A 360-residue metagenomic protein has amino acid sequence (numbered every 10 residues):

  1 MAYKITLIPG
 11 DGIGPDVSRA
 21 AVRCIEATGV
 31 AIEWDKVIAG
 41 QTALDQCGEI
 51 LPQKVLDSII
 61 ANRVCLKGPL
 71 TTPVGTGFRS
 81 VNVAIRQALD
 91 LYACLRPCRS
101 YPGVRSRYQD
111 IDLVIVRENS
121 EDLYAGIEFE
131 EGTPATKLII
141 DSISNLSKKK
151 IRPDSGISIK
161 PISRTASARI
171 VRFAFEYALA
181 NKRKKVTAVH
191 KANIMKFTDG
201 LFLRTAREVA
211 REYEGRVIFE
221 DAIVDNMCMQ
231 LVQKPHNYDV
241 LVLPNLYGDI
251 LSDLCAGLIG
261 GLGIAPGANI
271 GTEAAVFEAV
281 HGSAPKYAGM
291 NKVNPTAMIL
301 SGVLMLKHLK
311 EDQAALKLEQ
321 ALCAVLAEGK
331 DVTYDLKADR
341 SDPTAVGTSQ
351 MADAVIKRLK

Functional and structural regions predicted by a protein language model:
M1-I5: Extreme N-terminal starter segment of soluble prokaryotic enzymes
T6-A27, L138, I143-V224: Glycine-rich phosphate/diphosphate-binding loop of Rossmann-like nucleotide-binding domains
D11-G14, R63, V116, A174 (+4 more regions): Buried hydrophobic positions in well-ordered alpha/beta secondary-structure cores of metabolic enzymes
A31-K54, L231: N-terminal beta-loop-helix "entrance" segment that forms/cooperates in small-molecule cofactor or anionic ligand
I32-E33, N181-H190, E214-A222, E311-E319 (+1 more regions): Flexible, glycine/charged-enriched surface loops at secondary-structure junctions
I38-L44, T198-L241, N245, D249 (+1 more regions): Active-site rim loops that border cofactor/substrate pockets in soluble metabolic enzymes
Q41-L44, Q230-D331: Glycine-rich phosphate/nucleotide-binding loop
D45-N145, G156-I157, L246: N-terminal glycine-rich phosphate/adenylate-binding segment common to multiple enzyme folds
